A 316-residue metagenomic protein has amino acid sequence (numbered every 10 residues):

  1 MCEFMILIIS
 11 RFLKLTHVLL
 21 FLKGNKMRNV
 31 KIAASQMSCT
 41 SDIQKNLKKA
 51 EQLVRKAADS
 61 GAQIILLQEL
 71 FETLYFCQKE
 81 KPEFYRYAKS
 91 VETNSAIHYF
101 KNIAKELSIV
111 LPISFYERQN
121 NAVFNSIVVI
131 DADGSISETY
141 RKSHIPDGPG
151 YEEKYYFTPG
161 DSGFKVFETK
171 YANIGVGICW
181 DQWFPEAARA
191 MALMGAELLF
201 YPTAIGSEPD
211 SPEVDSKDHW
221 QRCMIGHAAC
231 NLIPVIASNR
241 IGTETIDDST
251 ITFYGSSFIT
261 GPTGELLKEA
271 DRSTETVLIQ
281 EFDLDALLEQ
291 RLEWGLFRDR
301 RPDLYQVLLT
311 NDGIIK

Functional and structural regions predicted by a protein language model:
I32, I130-S137, T260-L267: Short, glycine-anchored, charge-dense loop/turn motifs used at functional sites
I43, Q52-D133, S137-T139, I205-G226 (+1 more regions): Cys-nucleophile CN-hydrolase/nitrilase-fold catalytic domain and related Cys-dependent amidase chemistry that acts on
K89, N102, R118-G226, E293-L296: Active-site catalytic loop in hydrolytic enzyme cores
E92-P112, C179-T276: CN hydrolase (nitrilase-like) catalytic-core segments centered on the catalytic cysteine and neighboring Lys/Glu
I113, S126-V129, K165, S257-I259 (+1 more regions): Short beta-strand scaffold segments in enzyme catalytic cores
A286-K316: A conserved C-terminal secondary-structure "cap"
